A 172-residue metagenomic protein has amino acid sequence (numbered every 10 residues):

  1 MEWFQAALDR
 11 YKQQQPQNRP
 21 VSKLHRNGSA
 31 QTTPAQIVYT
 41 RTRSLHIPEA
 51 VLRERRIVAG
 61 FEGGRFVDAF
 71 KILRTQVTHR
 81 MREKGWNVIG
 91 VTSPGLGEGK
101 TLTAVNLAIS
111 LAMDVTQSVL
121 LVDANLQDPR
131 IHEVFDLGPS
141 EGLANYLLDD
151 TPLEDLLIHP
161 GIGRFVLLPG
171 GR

Functional and structural regions predicted by a protein language model:
M1-V77: Acidic-aromatic/histidine active-site loop/patch
Q14-P16, E83, V115: Short helix-capping/linker segments at secondary-structure and domain boundaries
L45-K71, T75, R82, G95-E98 (+2 more regions): P-loop/Walker-type NTP enzyme "switch/lid" segment
R80-W86: Phosphate-binding P-loop
I89-T92: Hydrophobic anchor at the beta1->P-loop junction of P-loop NTPases
V105-A112: Membrane-embedded segments
